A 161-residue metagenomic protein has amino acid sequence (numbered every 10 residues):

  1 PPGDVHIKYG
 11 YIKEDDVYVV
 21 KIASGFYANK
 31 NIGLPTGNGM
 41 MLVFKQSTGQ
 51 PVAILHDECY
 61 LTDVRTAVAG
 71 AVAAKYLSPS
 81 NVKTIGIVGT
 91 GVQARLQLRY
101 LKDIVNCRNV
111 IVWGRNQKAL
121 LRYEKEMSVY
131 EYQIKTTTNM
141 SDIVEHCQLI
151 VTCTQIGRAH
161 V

Functional and structural regions predicted by a protein language model:
P1-T62, A69-A71, S78-N81: N-terminal ligand-binding/catalytic initiation module
L77-T84, N106: Short helix-loop-beta connector
G89-G91: Glycine-rich Rossmann-fold phosphate-binding loop(s) that bind the pyrophosphate of adenine dinucleotide cofactors
A94-R95: N-terminal Rossmann-fold NAD(P) dinucleotide-binding loop
D103-Y130: NAD(P)-binding Rossmann-fold cofactor-contacting core
Y132-C147: Short acidic low-complexity segments
V151-T154: Short, well-ordered coil/turn residues at beta-beta hairpins and beta-strand->alpha-helix junctions within
A159-V161: Conserved small/polar residues in nucleotide/adenosyl-binding loops
